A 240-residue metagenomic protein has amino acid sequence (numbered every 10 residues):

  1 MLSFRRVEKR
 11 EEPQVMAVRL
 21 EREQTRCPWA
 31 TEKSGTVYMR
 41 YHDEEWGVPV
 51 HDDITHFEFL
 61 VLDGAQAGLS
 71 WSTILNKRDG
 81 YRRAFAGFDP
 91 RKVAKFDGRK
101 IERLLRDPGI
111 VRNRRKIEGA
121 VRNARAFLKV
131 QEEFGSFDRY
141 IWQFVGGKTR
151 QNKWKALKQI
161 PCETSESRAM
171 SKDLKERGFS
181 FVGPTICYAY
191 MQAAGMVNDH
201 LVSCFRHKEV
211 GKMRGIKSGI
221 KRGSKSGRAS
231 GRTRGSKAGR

Functional and structural regions predicted by a protein language model:
L2-K221, K225-R228, R232-R240: HhH-family (HhH-GPD) DNA N-glycosylase catalytic core used in base-excision repair
